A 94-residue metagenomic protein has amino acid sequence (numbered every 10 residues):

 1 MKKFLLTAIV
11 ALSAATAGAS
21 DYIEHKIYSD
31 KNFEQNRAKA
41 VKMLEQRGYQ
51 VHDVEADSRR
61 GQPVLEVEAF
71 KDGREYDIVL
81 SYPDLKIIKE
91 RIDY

Functional and structural regions predicted by a protein language model:
M1-A19: Classic N-terminal secretory signal peptides
A17-Y28: Cleaved targeting-peptide boundary
I27-H52: Short, non-transmembrane alpha-helical segments in secretory-pathway proteins
Q46-Y49, Q62-V64, G73-E75: Extracytoplasmic
D53-S58: Surface-exposed patches in mature extracellular/periplasmic domains of secreted proteins
Q62-E68, L85: Conserved histidines in hydrophobic membrane contexts and catalytic metal-binding motifs
Y76-E90: A short, surface-exposed beta-strand/turn
D93-Y94: Short, solvent-exposed mixed-charge patches
